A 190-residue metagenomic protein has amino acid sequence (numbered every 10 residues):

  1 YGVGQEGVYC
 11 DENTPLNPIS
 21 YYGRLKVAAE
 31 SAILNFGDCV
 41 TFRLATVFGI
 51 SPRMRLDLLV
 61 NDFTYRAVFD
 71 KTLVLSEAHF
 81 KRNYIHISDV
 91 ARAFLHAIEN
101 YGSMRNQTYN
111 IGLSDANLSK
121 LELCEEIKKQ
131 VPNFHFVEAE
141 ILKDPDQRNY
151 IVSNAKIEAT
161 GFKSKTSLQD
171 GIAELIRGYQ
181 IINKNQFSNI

Functional and structural regions predicted by a protein language model:
Y1, T46, N117: PG/GG-rich flexible active-site loop of Rossmann-like NAD(P)H-dependent oxidoreductases, especially the SDR superfamily
V3-Q5, S51, L118-K120: A short beta-to-alpha transition loop/helix N-cap that caps and shapes the active-site region
Q5-T46, P52-R55: Catalytic helix-loop patch of NAD(P)-dependent Rossmann-fold dehydrogenases
G7, I33, T64-Y65, N100: Short secondary-structure boundary/capping segments
G7-E12, R55-N61, D89-A91, C124-E126 (+1 more regions): Short, glycine/charged-enriched secondary-structure capping and boundary segments
A28, A32, F63, L123 (+1 more regions): Hydrophobic alpha-helix immediately C-terminal to the catalytic Tyr-X-X-X-Lys motif of short-chain
T41-F42, G49-V74, Y84: Oxidoreductase cofactor-interface core, primarily capturing Rossmann-like NAD(P)-dependent enzymes
D70-K71, L75-I190: C-terminal substrate-binding subdomain of Rossmann-fold SDR/epimerase-dehydratase oxidoreductases
